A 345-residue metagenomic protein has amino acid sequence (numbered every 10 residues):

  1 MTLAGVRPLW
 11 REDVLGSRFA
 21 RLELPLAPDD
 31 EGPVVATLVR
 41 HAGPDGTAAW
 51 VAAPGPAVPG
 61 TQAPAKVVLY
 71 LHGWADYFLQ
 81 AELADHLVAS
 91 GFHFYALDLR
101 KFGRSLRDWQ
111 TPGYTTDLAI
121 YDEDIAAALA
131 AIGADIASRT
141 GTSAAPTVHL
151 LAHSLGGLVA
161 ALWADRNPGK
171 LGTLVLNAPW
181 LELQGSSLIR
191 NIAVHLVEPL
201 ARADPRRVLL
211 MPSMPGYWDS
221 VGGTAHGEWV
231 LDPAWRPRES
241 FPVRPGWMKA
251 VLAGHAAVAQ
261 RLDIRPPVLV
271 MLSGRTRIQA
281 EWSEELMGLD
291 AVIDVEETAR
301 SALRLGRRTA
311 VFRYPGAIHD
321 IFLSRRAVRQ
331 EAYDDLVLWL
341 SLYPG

Functional and structural regions predicted by a protein language model:
M1-T61: N-terminal cap/lid segment of alpha/beta-hydrolase-fold proteins
H41-L99, L106-D108, E285: Short, surface-exposed "cap/lid" segments of acyl-processing enzymes
W74, D98-G103, W180, P315-I318: Short beta-to-alpha linker loops that shape the active-site pocket of alpha/beta-hydrolase fold enzymes
Y114-I136: Alpha/beta-hydrolase active-site loop
D135-S154: Alpha/beta-hydrolase fold nucleophile elbow
H153-L155, V159-V243: Alpha/beta-hydrolase-fold enzymes
L209-T309, R313: Serine-hydrolase catalytic core
R308-G345: Catalytic active-site module of serine/aspartate enzymes centered on a nucleophile-bearing elbow/loop
